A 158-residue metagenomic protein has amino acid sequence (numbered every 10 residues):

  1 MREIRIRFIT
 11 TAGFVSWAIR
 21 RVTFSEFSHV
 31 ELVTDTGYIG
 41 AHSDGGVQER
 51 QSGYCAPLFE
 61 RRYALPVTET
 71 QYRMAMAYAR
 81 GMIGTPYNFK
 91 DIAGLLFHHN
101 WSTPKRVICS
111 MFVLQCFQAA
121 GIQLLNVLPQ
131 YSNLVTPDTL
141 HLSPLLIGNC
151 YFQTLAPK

Functional and structural regions predicted by a protein language model:
E3, R7-E69, I92-P104: Glycine-rich catalytic cores of cysteine/serine-nucleophile enzymes that process amide/ester linkages in cell-envelope
T11, D35, A79, I83 (+1 more regions): Generic helix-packing signal
V15-I19, G84-F89, P137: Generic secondary-structure boundary/loop-capping signal
Y38, Y87, G121-L124: Secondary-structure boundary/capping signal
T70-D91: A structural motif
L96-K158: Activation targets extended, charge/polar-rich intrinsically disordered C-terminal tails
